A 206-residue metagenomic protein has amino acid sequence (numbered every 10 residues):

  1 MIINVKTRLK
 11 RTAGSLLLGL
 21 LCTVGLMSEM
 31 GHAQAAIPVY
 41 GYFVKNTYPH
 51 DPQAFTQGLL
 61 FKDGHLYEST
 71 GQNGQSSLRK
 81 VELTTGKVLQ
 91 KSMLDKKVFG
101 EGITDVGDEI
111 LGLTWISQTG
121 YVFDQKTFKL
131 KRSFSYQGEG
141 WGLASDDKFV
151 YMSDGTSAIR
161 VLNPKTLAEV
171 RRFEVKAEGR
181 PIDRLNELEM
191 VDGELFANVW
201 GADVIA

Functional and structural regions predicted by a protein language model:
S15-S28: Bacterial N-terminal signal peptides
A35-Q53, L83-L89: A short helix->beta-strand "capping" segment at the edge of beta-propeller domains
K45-S77, S92-T104: Beta-strand-rich domains and repeat architectures in extracellular enzymes and scaffolds, especially beta-propellers
T47-P52, K91-K96, R132-G138, F173-R180: Surface loop/turn motifs at the tips and blade-to-blade linkers of beta-strand repeat domains
A54-G58, V98-T104, G138-D146, I182-E187: Repeated scaffold domains used in trafficking and secretory/extracellular systems, primarily beta-propellers
D63-G64, G107-E109, D147-K148, D192-G193: Short coil/turn segments that connect the beta-strands within blades of beta-propeller domains
E68-Q72, I110-S117, V150-T156, A197-G201: Conserved beta-strand positions in repeat-built beta-propeller and related beta-rich domains
E82-G86, D124-F128, P164-L167: Short loop/turn segments that connect beta-strands within beta-propeller blades
